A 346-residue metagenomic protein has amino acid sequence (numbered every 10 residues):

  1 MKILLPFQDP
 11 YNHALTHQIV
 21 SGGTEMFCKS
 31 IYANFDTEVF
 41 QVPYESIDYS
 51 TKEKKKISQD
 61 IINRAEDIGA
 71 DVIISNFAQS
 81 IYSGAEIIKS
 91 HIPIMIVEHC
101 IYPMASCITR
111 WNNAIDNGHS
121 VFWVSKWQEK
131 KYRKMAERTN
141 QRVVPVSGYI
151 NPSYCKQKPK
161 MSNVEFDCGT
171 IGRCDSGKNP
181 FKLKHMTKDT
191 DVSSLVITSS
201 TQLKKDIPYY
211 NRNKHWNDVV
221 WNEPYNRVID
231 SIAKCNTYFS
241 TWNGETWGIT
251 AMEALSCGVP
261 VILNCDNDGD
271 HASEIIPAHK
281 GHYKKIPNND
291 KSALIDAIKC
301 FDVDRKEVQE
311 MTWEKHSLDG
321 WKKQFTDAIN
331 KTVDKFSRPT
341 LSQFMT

Functional and structural regions predicted by a protein language model:
H119-K156: Donor nucleotide-sugar binding/catalytic pocket of nucleotide-sugar-dependent glycosyltransferases
K160-K178, K184-D189, S194-L195: Conserved donor-binding/catalytic core segment of Leloir-type glycosyltransferases
K205-P224: Nucleotide-activated donor-binding/catalytic signature segment of Leloir-type glycosyltransferases, i.e., the conserved
I229, M252-S256, D270: Short alpha-helical segment that forms part of, or immediately flanks, the ligand-binding pocket in carbohydrate-active
W242-N243: Aromatic "clamp/platform" in nucleotide-sugar-dependent glycosyltransferases that forms part of the donor/acceptor
P260-N267: Short hydrophobic beta-strand element within catalytic cores of glycosyltransferases and related nucleotide-activated
H271-A297: Change "using UDP/GDP/dTDP sugars" to "using nucleotide sugars
N288-S292, K299-T346: A charged, aromatic-enriched C-terminal amphipathic alpha-helix characteristic of glycosyltransferases across folds
